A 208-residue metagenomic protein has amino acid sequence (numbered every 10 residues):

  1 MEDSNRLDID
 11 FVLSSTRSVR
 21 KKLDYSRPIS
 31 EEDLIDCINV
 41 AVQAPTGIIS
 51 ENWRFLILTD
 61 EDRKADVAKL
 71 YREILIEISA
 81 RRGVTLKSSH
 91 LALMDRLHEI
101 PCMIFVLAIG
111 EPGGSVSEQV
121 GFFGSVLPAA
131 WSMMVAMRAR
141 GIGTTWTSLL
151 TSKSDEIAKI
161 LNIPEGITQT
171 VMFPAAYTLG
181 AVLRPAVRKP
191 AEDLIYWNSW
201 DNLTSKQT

Functional and structural regions predicted by a protein language model:
M1-P28, V40: N-terminal targeting/leader regions
E2-N5, S15-R20, T170-T208: C-terminal helix-cap and adjacent tail motif
L34-N39: Short amphipathic alpha-helical segments
V40-V42, K87-A92, I157-I160, G180-V182: Glycine-rich, charged/polar anion/phosphate-binding loops that engage phosphate groups from diverse ligands
A41, I104, G110-K159: Small-aliphatic-rich amphipathic alpha-helix that forms the alpha element of a beta-alpha
A44-I48: Glycine-rich phosphate/pyrophosphate-binding beta-alpha loops
E51-V126: Glycine/small-residue-rich phosphate/adenosyl-binding loop
I157-T170: Short, electropositive alpha-helical surface patch
